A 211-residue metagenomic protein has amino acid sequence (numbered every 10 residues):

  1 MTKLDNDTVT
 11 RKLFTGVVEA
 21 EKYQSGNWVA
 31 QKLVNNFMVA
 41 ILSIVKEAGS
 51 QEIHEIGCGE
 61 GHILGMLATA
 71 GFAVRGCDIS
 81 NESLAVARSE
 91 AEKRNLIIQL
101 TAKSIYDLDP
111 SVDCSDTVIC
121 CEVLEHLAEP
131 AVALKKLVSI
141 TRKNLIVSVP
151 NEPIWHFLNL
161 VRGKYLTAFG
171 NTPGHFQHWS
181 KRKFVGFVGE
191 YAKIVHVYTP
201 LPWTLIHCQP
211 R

Functional and structural regions predicted by a protein language model:
M1-T117, C121, A131-L134, V161-P210: Conserved N-terminal segment of class I S-adenosyl-L-methionine
C121-L124, S148: Residues lining the SAM
V132-K143: A short glycine-rich, Lys/Arg-flanked "PGG" loop and its adjoining helix->strand segment in the class I
R142-P150: Conserved beta-strand signature within the Rossmann-like core of class I S-adenosyl-L-methionine
N151-W155: Short "lid" loop at the C-terminus of a central beta-strand within the Rossmann-like core of SAM-dependent
